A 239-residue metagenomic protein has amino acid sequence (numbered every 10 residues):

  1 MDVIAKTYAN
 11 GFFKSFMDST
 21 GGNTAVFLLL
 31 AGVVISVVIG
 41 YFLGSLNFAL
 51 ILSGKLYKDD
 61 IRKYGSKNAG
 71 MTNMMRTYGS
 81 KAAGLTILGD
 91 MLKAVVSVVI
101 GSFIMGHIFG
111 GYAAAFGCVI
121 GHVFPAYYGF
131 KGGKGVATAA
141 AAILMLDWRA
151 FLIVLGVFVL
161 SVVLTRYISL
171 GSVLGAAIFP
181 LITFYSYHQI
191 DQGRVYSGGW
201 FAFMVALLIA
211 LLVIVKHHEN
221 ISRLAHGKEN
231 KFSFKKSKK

Functional and structural regions predicted by a protein language model:
M1-L29: Short, strongly hydrophobic alpha-helical membrane anchors
L30, V34-V38, G84, G111-F116 (+5 more regions): Hydrophobic alpha-helical transmembrane segments
A31-L56: N-terminal signal-anchor transmembrane alpha helix
I39-S45, V119-G129, S161-I168: Transmembrane alpha-helix interface/packing and boundary motifs in multi-pass membrane proteins, characterized by
I51-K81, S222-K239: Cytosolic, membrane-interface loops and tails of multi-pass inner-membrane proteins
D59-G70, Y127-A140, Y167-I178: Short, non-helical or kinked segments that cap or interrupt transmembrane helices
M75-Y78, G101-I104, G117, G121 (+2 more regions): Interfacial segments of multi-pass membrane proteins
R76-G101: Multi-pass membrane catalytic core of lipid/isoprenoid biosynthesis enzymes
